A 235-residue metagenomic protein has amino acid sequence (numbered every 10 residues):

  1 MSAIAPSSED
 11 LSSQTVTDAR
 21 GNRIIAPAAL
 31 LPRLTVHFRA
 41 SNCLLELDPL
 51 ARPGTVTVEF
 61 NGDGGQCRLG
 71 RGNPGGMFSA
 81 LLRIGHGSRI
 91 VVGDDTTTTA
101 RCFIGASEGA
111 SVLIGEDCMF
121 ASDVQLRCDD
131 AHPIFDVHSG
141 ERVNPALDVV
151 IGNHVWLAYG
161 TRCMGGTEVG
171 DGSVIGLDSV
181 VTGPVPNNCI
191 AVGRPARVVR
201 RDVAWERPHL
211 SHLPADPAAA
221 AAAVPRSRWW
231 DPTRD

Functional and structural regions predicted by a protein language model:
M1-D63, V224-R226: Extended, small-residue-rich solenoid/repeat segments and analogous flexible loops that form exposed scaffolds
C43-E168, D202-V203: Flexible, glycine/small-residue-enriched loop-and-beta-strand segment within the central core of proteins
S139-M164, R194-D235: C-terminal segments of enzyme domains that contribute to small-molecule binding surfaces
A191: Conserved active-site beta-strand element of glycosyltransferases/polysaccharide synthases
